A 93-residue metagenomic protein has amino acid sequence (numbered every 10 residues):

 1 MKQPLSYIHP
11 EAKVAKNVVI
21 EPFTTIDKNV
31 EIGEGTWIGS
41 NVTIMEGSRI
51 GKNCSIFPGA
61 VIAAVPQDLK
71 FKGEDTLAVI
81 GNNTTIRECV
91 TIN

Functional and structural regions predicted by a protein language model:
M1-L5: Short, basic phosphate-binding NTP loop
S6, A12, N17-I20, T24 (+10 more regions): A structural motif detector for beta-strand N-caps
Q67-K72: Membrane helix-loop-helix hairpins that form the core translocation module of multi-pass transporters
N93: ATP phosphate-binding glycine-rich loop and adjacent ATP-lid/helix-beta elements within ATP-binding kinase/ATPase
